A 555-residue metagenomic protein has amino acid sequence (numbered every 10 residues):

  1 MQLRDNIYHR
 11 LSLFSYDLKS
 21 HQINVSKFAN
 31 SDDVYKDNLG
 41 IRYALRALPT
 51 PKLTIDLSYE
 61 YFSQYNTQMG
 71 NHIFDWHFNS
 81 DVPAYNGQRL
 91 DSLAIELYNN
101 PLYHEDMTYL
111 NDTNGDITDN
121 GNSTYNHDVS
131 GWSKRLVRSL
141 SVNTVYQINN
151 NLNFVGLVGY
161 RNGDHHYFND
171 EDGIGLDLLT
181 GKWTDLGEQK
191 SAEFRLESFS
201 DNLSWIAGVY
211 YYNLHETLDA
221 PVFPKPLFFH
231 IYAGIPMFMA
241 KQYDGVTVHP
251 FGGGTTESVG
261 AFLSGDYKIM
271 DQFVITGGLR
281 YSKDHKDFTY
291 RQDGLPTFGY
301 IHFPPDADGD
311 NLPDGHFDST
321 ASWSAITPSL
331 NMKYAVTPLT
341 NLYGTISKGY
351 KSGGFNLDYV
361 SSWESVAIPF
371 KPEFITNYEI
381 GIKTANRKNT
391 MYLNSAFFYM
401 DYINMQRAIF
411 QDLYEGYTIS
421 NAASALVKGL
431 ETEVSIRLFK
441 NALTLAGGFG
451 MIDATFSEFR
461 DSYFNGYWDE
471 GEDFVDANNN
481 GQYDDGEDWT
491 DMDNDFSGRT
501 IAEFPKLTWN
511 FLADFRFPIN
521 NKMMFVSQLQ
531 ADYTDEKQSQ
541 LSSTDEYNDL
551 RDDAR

Functional and structural regions predicted by a protein language model:
M1, Y16-L48, M69-G70, T113-R138 (+7 more regions): Outer-membrane beta-barrel proteins
M1-E96, Y125-H127, G163-D177, T184 (+4 more regions): Periplasmic-side early beta-strands and strand-to-turn transitions of outer-membrane beta-barrels
L3-D5, Y16, L48-K52, N149 (+10 more regions): Outer-membrane beta-barrel channels and translocator barrels
S15-K19, Y61-Y65, Y160-D164, Y211-H215 (+9 more regions): Transmembrane beta-strands of outer-membrane beta-barrel pores
R46-T50, L196-S198, N202-Y212, G252-D401 (+2 more regions): Structural signature of Gram-negative outer-membrane beta-barrels, strongest in the C-terminal barrel of TonB-dependent
L57-S58, Y103-D106, R135-H165, G181-F298 (+3 more regions): Face-selective signature of the C-terminal outer-membrane beta-barrel domain
N143, Q147, N153-G159, D164-H166 (+7 more regions): Membrane-embedded beta-barrel scaffold of Gram-negative outer-membrane proteins
S204, K268-I275, Y392-D401, S420-L541: Gram-negative outer-membrane beta-barrel transporters
